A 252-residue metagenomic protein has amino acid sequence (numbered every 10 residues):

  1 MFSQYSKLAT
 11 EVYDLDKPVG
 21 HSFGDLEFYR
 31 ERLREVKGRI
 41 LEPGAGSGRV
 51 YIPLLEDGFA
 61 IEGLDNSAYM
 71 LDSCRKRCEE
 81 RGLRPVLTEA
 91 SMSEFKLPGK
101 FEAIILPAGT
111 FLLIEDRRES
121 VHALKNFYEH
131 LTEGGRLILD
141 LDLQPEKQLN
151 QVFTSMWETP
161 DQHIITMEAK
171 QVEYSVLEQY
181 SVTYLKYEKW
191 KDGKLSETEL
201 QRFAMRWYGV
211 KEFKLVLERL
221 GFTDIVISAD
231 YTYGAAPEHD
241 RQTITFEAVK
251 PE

Functional and structural regions predicted by a protein language model:
M1-G38: Conserved class I S-adenosyl-L-methionine
K37-G46: Conserved class I S-adenosyl-L-methionine
Y51-E94: Class I SAM-dependent methyltransferase SAM/SAH-binding core
S93-A103: A short acidic, Gly/Pro-enriched loop at the edge of an enzyme's catalytic core that lines a small-molecule cofactor
E102-R118: A short SAM/SAH-binding and catalytic strip from SAM-dependent methyltransferases
V121-E133: A short glycine-rich, Lys/Arg-flanked "PGG" loop and its adjoining helix->strand segment in the class I
I138-E212: SAM-dependent methyltransferase
A204-E252: C-terminal lobe and adjacent flexible extensions of AdoMet/dcAdoMet transferase-like proteins
